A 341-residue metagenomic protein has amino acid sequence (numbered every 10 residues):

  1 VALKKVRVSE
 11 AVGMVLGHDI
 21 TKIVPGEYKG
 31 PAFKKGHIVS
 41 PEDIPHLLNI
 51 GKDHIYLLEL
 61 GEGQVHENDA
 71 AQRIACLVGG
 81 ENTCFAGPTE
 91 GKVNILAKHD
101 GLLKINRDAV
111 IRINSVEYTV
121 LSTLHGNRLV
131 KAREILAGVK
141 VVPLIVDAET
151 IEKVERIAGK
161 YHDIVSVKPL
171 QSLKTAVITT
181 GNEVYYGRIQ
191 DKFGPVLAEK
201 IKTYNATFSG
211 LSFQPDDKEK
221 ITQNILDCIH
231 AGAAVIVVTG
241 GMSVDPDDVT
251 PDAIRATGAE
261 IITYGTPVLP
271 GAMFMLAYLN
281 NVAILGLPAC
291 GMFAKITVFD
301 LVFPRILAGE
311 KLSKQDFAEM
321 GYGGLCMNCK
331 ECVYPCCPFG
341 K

Functional and structural regions predicted by a protein language model:
A2-E152: Phosphate-interaction motifs
S9-G13, P31, F85-P88, R128-V130 (+4 more regions): Solvent-exposed alpha-helices and their adjacent loops that cap or buttress functional pockets in soluble metabolic
I23, K35, L60, K98-H99 (+6 more regions): Fold-independent oxyanion-binding glycine-rich loops and adjacent beta-strand/coil segments at enzyme active sites
L47, V177, V237: Residue-level signal for inorganic ion chemistry
G79-E81, L121-L124, A158-V165, N224: Glycine-rich, charged/polar anion/phosphate-binding loops that engage phosphate groups from diverse ligands
I145-Q171: Short N-terminal or domain-adjacent regulatory/targeting segments
Y161-D216, K220: Glycine-rich phosphate/diphosphate-binding loop of Rossmann-like nucleotide-binding domains
N182, S209-G340: Short glycine/threonine-rich loop/turn motifs
